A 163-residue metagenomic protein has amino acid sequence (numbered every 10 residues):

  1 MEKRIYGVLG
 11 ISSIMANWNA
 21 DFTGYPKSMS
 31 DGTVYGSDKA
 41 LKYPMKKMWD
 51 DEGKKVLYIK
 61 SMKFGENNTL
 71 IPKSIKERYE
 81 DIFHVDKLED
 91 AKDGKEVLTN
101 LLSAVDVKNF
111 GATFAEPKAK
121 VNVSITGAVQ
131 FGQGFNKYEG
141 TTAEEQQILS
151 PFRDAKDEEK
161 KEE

Functional and structural regions predicted by a protein language model:
M1-E163: RNA-binding basic/glycine-rich loop and surface signature characteristic of RAMP-family CRISPR effectors
